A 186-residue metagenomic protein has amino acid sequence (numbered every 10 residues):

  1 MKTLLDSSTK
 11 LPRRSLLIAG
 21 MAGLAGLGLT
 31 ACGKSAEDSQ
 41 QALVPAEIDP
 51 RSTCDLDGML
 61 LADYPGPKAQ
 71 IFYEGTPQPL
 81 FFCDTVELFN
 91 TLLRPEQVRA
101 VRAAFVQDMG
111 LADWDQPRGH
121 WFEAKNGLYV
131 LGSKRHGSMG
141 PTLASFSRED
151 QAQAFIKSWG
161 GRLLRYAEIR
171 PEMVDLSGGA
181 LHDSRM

Functional and structural regions predicted by a protein language model:
M1-L29: N-terminal secretory signal peptides
G33-S35: Bacterial signal peptide processing site
E37, A62: Short functional micro-motifs and their immediate structural scaffolds
P50: Short metal-coordination and nucleic-acid-contact micro-motifs, chiefly zinc-binding Cys/His arrays
C54: Short cysteine-rich clusters marking metal-coordination/redox-active sites
G58: Cys/His-coordinated zinc-binding microdomains
Q78-W114: Mid-length scaffold segments of soluble, non-membrane domains
R102-F155, W159-Y166: Thiol/selenol-based redox catalytic cores and closely related redox-interacting motifs
